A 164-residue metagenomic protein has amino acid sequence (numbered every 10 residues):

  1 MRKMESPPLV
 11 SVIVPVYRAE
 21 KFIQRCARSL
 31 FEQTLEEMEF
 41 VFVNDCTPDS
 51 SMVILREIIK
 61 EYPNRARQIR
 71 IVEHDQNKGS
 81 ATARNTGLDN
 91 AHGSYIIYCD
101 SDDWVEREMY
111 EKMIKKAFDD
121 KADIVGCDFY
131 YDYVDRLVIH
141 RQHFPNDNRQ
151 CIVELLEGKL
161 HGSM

Functional and structural regions predicted by a protein language model:
M1-M164: Nucleotide-sugar donor-binding/catalytic module of glycosyltransferases that assemble extracellular/cell-envelope
